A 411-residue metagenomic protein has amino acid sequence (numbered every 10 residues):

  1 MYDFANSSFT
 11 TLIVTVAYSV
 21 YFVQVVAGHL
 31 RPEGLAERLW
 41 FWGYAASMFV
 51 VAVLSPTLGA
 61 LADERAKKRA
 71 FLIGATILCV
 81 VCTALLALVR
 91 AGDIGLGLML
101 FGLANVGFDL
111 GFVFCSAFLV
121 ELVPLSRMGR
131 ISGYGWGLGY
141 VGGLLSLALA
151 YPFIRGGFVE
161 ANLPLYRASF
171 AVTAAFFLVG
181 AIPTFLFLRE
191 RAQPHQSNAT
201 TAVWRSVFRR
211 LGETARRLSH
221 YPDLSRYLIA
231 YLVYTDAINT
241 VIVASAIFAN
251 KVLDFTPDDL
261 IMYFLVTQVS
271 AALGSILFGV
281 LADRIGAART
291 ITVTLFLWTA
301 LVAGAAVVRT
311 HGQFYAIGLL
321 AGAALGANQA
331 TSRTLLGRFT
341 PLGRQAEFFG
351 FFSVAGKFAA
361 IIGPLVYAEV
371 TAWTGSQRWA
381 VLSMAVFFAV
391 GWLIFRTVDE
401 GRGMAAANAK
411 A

Functional and structural regions predicted by a protein language model:
T11-E37, V243-D259: Short amphipathic helix-loop junctions that connect adjacent transmembrane helices in Major Facilitator Superfamily/SLC
V53-K67, L273-A287: Helix-to-loop junctions at the C-terminal end of transmembrane segments in multipass secondary transporters
A70-L85, R289-G304: Structural signature of the two symmetry-related core transmembrane helices
C82, D93-G111, Q313-A327: Hydrophobic core of transmembrane alpha-helices in multi-pass small-molecule transporters, especially MFS/SLC-type
L110-V123, A327-T340: Intracellular juxtamembrane helix-capping segments at the cytosolic ends of symmetry-related transmembrane helices
S132-I154, S353-G363: Glycine-rich segments within core transmembrane alpha-helices of 12-TM secondary carriers
F176-F187, L382-A411: Multi-pass alpha-helical transporter architecture, strongest for 12-TM Major Facilitator/SLC carriers used
E190-I229: Juxtamembrane intracellular "pre-TM" segments in multi-pass secondary transporters
